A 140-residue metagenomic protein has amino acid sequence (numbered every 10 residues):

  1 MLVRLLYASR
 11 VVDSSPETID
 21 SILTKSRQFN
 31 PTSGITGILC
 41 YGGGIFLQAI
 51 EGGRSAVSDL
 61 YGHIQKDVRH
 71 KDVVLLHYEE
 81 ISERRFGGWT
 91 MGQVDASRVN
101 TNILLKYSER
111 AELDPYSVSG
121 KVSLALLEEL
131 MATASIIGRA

Functional and structural regions predicted by a protein language model:
M1-A140: Charge-rich, low-complexity N-terminal segments
